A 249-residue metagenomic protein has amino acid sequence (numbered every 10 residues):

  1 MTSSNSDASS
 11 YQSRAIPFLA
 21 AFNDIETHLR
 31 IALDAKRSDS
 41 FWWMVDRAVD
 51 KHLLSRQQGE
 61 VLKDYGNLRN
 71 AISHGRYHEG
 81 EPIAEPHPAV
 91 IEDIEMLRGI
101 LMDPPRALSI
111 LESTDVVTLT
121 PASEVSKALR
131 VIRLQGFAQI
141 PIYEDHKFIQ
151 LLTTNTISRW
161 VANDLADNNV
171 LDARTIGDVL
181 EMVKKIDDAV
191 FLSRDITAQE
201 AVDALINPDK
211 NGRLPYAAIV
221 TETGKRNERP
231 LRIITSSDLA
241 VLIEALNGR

Functional and structural regions predicted by a protein language model:
M1-Q12, R106: Charged alpha-helical initiation segments
R14-D39: Hydrophobic alpha-helical packing segments in soluble, helical-rich domains
I31-Q57: Short, charged amphipathic alpha-helical segments flanked by flexible coils
K51-P105: Charge-enriched, short contiguous segments at helix-coil
N67-A89, R133-L171: Acidic (E/D-rich), amphipathic helical modules within compact regulatory domains
E95-D115, T153-Y216, T235-R249: Tandem CBS (Bateman) regulatory domains
A122-R130, V202-D203: Short amphipathic alpha-helical segments
I132-Q135, I140-I157, L205-D238: A glycine-centered beta-loop-beta connector
